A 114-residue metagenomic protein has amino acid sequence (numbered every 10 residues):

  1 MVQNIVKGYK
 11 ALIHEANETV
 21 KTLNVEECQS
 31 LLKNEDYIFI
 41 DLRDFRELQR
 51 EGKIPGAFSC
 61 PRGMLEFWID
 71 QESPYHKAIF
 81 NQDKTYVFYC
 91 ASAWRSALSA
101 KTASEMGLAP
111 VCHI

Functional and structural regions predicted by a protein language model:
M1-R50: Flexible, polar/low-complexity N-terminal or interdomain linker segments that lie immediately upstream of folded
K33-F39, G56, T85, A109-P110: Short active-site oxyanion
Q49, F67, A97-L98: Alpha-helical elements of the RecA-like P-loop NTPase motor core of helicases
G52-I54: Glycine-rich loop at the start of a catalytic domain that most often binds anionic cofactors/ligands
R62-E66: Short, acidic/turn-prone active-site loops that include or flank metal/cofactor- and phosphate-binding residues
F67-S73: Short, charged, surface-exposed secondary-structure boundary motifs
S73-I114: Catalytic cysteine-centered active loop of the rhodanese-like fold, especially the PTP/DSP P-loop
